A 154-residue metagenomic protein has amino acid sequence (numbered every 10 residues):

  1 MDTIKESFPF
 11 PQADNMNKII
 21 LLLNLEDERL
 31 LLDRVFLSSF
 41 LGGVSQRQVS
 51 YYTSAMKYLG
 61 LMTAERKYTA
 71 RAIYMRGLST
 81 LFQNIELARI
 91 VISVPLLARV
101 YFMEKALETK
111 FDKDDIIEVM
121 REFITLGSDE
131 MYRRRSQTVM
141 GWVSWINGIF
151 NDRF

Functional and structural regions predicted by a protein language model:
M1-F154: Donor-sugar nucleotide-binding helix/loop cap in glycosyltransferases
